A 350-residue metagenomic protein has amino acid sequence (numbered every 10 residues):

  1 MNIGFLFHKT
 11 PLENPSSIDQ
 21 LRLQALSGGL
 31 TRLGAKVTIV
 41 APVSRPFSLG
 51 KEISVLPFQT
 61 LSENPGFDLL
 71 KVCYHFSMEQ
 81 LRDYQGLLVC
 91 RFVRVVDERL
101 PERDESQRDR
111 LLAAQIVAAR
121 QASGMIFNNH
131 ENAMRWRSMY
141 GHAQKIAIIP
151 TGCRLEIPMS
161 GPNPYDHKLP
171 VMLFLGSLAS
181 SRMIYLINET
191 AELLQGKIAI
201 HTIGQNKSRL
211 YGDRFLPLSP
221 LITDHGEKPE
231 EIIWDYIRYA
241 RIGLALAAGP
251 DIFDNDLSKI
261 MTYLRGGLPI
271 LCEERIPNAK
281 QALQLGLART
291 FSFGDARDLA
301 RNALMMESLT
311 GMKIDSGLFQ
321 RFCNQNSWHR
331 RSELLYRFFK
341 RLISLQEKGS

Functional and structural regions predicted by a protein language model:
I3, L69, R82-P101, I126: Active-site proximal beta-strand in glycosyltransferases
G4-L6, I126, P164-R182, N188-E192 (+1 more regions): Conserved donor-binding/catalytic core segment of Leloir-type glycosyltransferases
P11-L21, R182, P229-Y236, G243-L264 (+1 more regions): Nucleotide-sugar-dependent
I18, G294-D295, S308-S344: A charged, aromatic-enriched C-terminal amphipathic alpha-helix characteristic of glycosyltransferases across folds
A41-V43, L175, A199-Y211: Glycosyltransferase donor-sugar binding loop
V96, E105-M125: Membrane-proximal helix-turn-helix segments that form the acceptor-binding/catalytic region of lipid-linked
E131, G152: Carbohydrate-associated surface elements
L169, Y211-D235: Nucleotide-activated donor-binding/catalytic signature segment of Leloir-type glycosyltransferases, i.e., the conserved
